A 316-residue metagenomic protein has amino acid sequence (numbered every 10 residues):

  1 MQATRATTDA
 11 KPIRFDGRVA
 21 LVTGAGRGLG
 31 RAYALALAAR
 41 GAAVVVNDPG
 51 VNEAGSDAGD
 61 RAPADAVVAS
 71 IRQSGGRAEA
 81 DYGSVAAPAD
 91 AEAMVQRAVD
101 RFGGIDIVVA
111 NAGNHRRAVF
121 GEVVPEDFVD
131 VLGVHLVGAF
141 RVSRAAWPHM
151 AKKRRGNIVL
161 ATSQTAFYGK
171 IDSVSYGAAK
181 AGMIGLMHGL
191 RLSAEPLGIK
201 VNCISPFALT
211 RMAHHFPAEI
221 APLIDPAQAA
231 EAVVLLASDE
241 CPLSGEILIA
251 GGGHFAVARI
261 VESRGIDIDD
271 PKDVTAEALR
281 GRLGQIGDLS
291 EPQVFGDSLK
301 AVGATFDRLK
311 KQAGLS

Functional and structural regions predicted by a protein language model:
P12-V46: Canonical Rossmann dinucleotide-binding motif of NAD(H)/NADP(H)-dependent dehydrogenases/reductases, specifically
F15, S74-E79, R97-A110, R116 (+2 more regions): A glycine-rich helix->loop->beta "capping" turn within Rossmann-like NAD(P)(H)-dependent oxidoreductase domains
R61, Y82-V95, P125: The beta1-alpha1 cofactor-binding region of Rossmann-like NAD(H)/NADP(H)-dependent oxidoreductases
I71, V119-F120, V124-L132: Substrate-binding pocket helix/loop in short-chain dehydrogenase/reductase
S143, A179: Active-site helix of classical SDR
S163: Residue(s) in the substrate-gating loop at a strand-loop-helix junction that position the organic substrate next
A221-Q312: C-terminal helical subdomain
